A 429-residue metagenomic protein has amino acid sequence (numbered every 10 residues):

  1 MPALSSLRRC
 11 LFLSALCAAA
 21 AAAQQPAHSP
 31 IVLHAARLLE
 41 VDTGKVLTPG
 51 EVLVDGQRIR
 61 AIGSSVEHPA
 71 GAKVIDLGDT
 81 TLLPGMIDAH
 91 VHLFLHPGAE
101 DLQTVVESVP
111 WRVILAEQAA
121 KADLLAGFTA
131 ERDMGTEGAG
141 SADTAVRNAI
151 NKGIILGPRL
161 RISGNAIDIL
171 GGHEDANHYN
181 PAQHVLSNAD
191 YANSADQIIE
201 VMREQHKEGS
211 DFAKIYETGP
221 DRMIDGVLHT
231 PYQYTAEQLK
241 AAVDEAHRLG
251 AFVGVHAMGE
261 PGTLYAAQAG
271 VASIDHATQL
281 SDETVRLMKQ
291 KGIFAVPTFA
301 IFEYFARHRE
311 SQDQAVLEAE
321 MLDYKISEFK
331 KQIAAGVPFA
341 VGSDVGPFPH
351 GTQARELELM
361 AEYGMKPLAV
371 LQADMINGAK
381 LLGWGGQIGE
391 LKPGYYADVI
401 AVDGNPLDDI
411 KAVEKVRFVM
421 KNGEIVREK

Functional and structural regions predicted by a protein language model:
M1-F12: Bacterial N-terminal signal peptides that target proteins for export
Q25, L38, T43-L83, Q103: Histidine-rich, glycine-flanked metal-binding segment
T81-I154, L170-H173, E237, A266-A269: Metal-associated gating/positioning segment near the N- to mid-region
G98-D101, D143, G172, M223-D225 (+7 more regions): Histidine/acidic-residue-rich catalytic or RNA/ligand-binding cores of hydrolases and nuclease-related proteins
L102-I114, H178-E200, F252-G254: Active-site mouth loops of central-metabolism enzymes
A116-A142, L156-N165, S210-D221, F252 (+3 more regions): Divalent metal-dependent hydrolysis catalytic cores, especially in the metallo-beta-lactamase
A145, A195-A295, E320-P338: Histidine/acidic residue-rich metal-binding segments in metalloenzymes
R248, M321-P406: His/Asp/Glu-enriched, well-ordered alpha-helical/loop segment that forms or immediately abuts the divalent-metal
